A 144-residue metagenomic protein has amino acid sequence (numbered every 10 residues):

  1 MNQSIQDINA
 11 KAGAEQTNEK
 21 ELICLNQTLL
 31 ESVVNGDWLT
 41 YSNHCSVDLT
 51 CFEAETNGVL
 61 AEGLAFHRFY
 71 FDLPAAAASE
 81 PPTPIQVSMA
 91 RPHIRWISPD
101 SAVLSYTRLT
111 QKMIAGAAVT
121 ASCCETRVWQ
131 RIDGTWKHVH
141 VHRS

Functional and structural regions predicted by a protein language model:
M1-V47, F52: Short, low-complexity N-terminal intrinsically disordered segments enriched in polar/charged residues
N2-Q3, T120-S144: Short beta-strand edge/turn micro-motifs at domain boundaries
E19-K20, W38-D100, V119: A solvent-exposed, acidic/Ser-Thr-rich amphipathic alpha-helical stretch
L29, H67-Y70, M89-R95, T107-T110 (+1 more regions): Hydrophobic/aromatic beta-strand elements that line small-molecule binding cavities or substrate pockets in beta-rich
C45-S46, R108-T110, H142-R143: Short beta-strand segments enriched in hydrophobic/aromatic residues within well-folded beta-rich domains
I94-V103, G116-A117, W129-T135: A short, structured loop/turn motif at beta-sheet edges
Q111-V119: Short, cysteine-centered beta-strand-loop-beta hairpins and adjacent loop/turn segments enriched in charged/polar
